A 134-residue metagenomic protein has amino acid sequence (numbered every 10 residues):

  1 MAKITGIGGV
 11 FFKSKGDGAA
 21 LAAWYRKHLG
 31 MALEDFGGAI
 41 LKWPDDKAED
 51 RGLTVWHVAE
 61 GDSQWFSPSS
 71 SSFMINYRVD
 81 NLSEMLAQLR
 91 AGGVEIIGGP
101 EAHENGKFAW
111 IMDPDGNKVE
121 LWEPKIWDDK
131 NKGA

Functional and structural regions predicted by a protein language model:
M1-G6, E34-F36, L86-A134: Vicinal oxygen chelate
A2-T5, V10-W56: Core segments of cupin and vicinal oxygen chelate
I7-G16, G61-R90, K107-M112, N117: Vicinal oxygen chelate
R26-K27, S71, E95: Surface-exposed flexible segments
L29-A32, N76-R78, G98-P100: Short linear motifs in intrinsically disordered
D45-A48, Q64-S67, P100: Short secondary-structure boundary/capping segments
W56-G61, V94: Short amphipathic beta-strand starts and helix->beta connectors
